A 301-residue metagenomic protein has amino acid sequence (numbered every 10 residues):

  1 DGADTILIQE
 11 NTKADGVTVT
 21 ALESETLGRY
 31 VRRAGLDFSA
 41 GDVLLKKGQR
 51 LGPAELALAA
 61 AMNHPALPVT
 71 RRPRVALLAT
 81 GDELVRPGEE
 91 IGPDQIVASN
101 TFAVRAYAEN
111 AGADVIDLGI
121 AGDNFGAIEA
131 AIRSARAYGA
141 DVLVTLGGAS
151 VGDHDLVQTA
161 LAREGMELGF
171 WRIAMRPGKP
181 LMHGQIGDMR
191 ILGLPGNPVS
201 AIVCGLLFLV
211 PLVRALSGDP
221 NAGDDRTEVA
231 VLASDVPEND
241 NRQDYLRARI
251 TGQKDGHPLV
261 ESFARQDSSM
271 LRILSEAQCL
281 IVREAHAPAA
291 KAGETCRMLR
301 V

Functional and structural regions predicted by a protein language model:
D1-D117, R133-S134, L259, A264: Short, glycine/charged-enriched hinge/interface segments at domain edges or termini
Q9-E10, D42-L45, L56-A60, F102-E109 (+10 more regions): Predominant activation on well-ordered alpha-helical scaffold segments within soluble catalytic domains
L22, R29, G35, D42 (+8 more regions): N-terminal hydrophobic or amphipathic segments with adjacent small-residue motifs that include Sec signal peptides
E25-F38, Q49-L56, R71, E90 (+10 more regions): Electropositive phosphate-/nucleotide-binding environments in soluble metabolic enzymes
F38, A160-V301: Flexible glycine/proline-rich
L67-L194, P198-C204: Helix-rich terminal scaffold detector
